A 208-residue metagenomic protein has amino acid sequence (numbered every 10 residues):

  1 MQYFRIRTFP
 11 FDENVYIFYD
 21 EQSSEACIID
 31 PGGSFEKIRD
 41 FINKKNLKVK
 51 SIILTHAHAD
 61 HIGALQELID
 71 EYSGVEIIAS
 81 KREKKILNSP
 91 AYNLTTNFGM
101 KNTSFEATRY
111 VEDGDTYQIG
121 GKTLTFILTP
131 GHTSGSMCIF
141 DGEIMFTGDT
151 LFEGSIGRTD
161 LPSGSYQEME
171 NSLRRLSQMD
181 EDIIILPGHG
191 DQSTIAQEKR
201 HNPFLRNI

Functional and structural regions predicted by a protein language model:
M1-K45, C138-G148: Conserved beta-strand hairpin/beta-sheet module of binuclear metal-dependent hydrolase folds, prominently
M1-Q2, G120-T123: Conserved N-terminal entry element of GNAT/NAT acetyltransferase domains
I6, V111, T129: Hydrophobic residues at beta-strand termini and immediately following loops that shape nucleotide-binding pockets
F11, S34, H58, R82-E83 (+4 more regions): A generic "binding-loop/recognition-motif" signal
Y16, R109, G114-D115, M137 (+1 more regions): Residue-level detector of beta-strand structural context in well-folded domains
I28-I29, K50-A57, I77-S80, L128-G131 (+2 more regions): Active-site neighborhood of phospho(di)ester-bond hydrolases with catalytic His/Asp-centered motifs
G33-T116, R200-F204: Active-site HxH/HxHxD metal-binding segment of metal-dependent hydrolases
Y92-L94, K122-I208: Metallo-beta-lactamase
